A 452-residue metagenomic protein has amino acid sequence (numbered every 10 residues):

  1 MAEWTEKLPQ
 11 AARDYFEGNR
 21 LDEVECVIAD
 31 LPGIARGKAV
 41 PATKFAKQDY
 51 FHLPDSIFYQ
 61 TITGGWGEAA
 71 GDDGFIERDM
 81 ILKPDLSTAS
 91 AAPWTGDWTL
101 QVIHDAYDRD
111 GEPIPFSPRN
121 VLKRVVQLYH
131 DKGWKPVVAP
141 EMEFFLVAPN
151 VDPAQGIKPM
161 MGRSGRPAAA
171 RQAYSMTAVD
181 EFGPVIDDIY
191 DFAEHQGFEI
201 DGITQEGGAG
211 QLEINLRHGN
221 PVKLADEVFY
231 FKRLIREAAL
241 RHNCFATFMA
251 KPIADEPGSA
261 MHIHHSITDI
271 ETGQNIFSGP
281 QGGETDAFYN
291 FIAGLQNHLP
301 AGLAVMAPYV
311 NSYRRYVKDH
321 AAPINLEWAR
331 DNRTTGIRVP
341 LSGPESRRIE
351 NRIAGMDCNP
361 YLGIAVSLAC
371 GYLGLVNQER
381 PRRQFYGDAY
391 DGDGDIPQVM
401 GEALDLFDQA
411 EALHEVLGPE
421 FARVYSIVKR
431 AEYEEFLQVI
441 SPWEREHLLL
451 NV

Functional and structural regions predicted by a protein language model:
M1-G202, L224, G392-V452: ATP/Mg2+-dependent ligation/transfer catalytic cores
A2-E3, Y230, E237-A238, C244-F245 (+1 more regions): Catalytic-core signal marking the mid-to-C-terminal active-site face
A91-T99, P136-V137, I203-G207, E256 (+2 more regions): Short glycine/proline-enriched loop/turn "hinge" motifs that connect secondary-structure elements and lie
V102-D108, L212-H218, H265: Short, hydrophobic beta-strand segments
V137-F145, M161-M176, Q196-L216, A246-I263 (+1 more regions): Core alpha/beta catalytic barrel or barrel-like domain that forms the active/cofactor pocket in diverse metabolic
Q155-S164, M261-D269, L326-W328, T335-L341: Short beta-strand elements
T177-F182, I186-I200, I214-P221, K232-F248 (+1 more regions): Accessory "access/gating" subregions that flank catalytic or transport cores
H218-Y230, I253-A254: Active-site neighborhood of thiol-dependent amide/isopeptide-bond enzymes
